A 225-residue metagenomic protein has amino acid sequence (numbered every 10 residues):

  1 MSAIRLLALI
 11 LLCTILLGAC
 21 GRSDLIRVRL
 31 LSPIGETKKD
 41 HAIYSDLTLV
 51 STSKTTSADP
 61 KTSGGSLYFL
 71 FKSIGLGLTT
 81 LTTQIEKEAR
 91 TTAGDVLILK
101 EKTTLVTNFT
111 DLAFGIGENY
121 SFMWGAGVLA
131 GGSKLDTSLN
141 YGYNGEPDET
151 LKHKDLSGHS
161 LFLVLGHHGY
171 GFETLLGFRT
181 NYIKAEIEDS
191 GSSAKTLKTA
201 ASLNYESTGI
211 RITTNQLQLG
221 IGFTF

Functional and structural regions predicted by a protein language model:
M1-R27: Cleavable N-terminal export/targeting peptides
L6-A8, T62-G64, S160: Short beta-strand-initiation
T14-L17, F122, F225: Structural signature of transmembrane alpha-helix termini at the membrane-water interface
A19-T92, G222-T224: Short glycine/proline- and aromatic-enriched beta-strand/turn motifs that initiate or cap beta-hairpins
T37-I43, T83-T91, S133-L139, I183-A194: Outer-membrane beta-barrel proteins
S45-T52, A93-I98, N144-G145, A194-A201: Flexible coil/linker segments and helix-coil junctions enriched in charged and small residues
G65-F172, I212-T214, F223: Gram-negative (and chloroplast) outer-membrane scaffold detector with strong preference for beta-barrel transmembrane
D155-L161, G166-F225: Predominantly the C-terminal beta-signal and adjacent terminal strand-loop region of outer-membrane beta-barrel
